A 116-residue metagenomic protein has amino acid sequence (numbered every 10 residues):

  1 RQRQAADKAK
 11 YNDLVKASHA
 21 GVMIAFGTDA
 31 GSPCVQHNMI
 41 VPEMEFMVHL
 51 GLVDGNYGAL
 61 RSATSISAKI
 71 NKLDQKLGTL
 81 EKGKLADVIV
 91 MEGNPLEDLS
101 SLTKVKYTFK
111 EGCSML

Functional and structural regions predicted by a protein language model:
R1-D7: Active-site gating loops and adjacent loop-to-helix segments of metal-dependent hydrolytic enzymes
D7-M91: His/Asp/Glu-enriched, well-ordered alpha-helical/loop segment that forms or immediately abuts the divalent-metal
E97: Small/polar (Gly/Ser/Thr/Ala-rich) solvent-exposed segments that form structured loops/beta-strands/short helices used
